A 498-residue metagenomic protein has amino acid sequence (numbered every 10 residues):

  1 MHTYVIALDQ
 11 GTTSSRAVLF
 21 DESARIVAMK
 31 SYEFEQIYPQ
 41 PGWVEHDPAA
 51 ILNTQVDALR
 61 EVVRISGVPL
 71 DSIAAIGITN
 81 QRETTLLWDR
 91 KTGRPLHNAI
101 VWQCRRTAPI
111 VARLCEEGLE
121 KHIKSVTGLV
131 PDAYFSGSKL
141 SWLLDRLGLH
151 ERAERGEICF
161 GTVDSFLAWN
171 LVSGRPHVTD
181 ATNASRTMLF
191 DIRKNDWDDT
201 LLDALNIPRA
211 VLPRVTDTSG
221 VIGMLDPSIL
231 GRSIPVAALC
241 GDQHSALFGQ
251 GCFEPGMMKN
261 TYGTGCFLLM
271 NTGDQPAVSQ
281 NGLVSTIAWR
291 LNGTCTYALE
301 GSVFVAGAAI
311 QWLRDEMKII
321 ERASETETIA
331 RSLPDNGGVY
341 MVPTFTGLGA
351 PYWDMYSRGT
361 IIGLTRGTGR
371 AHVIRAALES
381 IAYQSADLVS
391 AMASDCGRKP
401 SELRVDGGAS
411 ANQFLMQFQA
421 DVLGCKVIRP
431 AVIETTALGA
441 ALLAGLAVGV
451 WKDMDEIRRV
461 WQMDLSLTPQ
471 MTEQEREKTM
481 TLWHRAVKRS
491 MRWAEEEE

Functional and structural regions predicted by a protein language model:
M1-H97, S125, L230-A238, L423-V427 (+2 more regions): N-terminal glycine/serine-rich phosphate-binding loop of ATP-dependent small-molecule kinases, especially carbohydrate
H2, I6-L8, A108, L114-H177 (+3 more regions): Active-site core segments that coordinate phosphate-bearing ligands/cofactors across diverse enzyme families
S14, L70-I73, R155, A210 (+2 more regions): Short secondary-structure junction motifs
Y32-F34, D217, W289, P469: Active-site donor-binding loop signature of nucleotide-sugar glycosyltransferases
R64-V101, V130-S136, A168-D191, T216 (+1 more regions): Short beta-strand-loop/turn "lid" adjacent to the catalytic site in phosphate-handling enzymes
P69, E120, P208: Conserved H-loop
C104: Carbohydrate-associated surface elements
L202-G220: A conserved helix-loop-beta module that forms one wall/lid of the active-site cleft in ATP-utilizing catalytic domains
